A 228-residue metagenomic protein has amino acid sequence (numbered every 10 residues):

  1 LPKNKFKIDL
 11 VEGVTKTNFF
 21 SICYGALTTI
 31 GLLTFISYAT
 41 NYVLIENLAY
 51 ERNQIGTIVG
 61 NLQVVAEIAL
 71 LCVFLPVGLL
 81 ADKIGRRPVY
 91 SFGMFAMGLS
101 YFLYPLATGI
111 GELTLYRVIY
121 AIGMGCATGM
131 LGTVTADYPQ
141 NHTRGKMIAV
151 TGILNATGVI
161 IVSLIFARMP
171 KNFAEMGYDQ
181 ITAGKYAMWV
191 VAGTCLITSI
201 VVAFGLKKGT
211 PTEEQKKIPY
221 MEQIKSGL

Functional and structural regions predicted by a protein language model:
L1-F19, G209-L228: Juxtamembrane intracellular "pre-TM" segments in multi-pass secondary transporters
D9-N47: Pair of pore-lining "gating" transmembrane helices in MFS-fold secondary transporters
G60-L79: Central cavity-lining transmembrane alpha-helices of secondary-active solute carriers, predominantly the Major
F95-T108: C-terminal ends and interior cores of transmembrane alpha-helices in multi-pass membrane transporters/permeases
I119-L131: Core transmembrane helices of Major Facilitator Superfamily
I148-K171: Glycine-rich segments within core transmembrane alpha-helices of 12-TM secondary carriers
F166-A167, K171, A192-T212: C-terminal membrane-cytosol helix-exit motif in multi-pass small-molecule transporters
